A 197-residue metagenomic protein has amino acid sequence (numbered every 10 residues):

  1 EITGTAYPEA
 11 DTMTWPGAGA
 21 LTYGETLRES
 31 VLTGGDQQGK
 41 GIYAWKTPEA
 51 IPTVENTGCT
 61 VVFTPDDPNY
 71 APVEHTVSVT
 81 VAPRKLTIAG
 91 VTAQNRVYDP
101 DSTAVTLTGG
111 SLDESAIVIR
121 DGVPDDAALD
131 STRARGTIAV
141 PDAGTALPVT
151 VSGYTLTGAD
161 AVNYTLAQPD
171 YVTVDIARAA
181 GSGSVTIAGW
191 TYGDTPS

Functional and structural regions predicted by a protein language model:
E1-S197: Solvent-exposed beta-strand/loop surfaces, strongest in extracytoplasmic domains of secreted and cell-surface proteins
